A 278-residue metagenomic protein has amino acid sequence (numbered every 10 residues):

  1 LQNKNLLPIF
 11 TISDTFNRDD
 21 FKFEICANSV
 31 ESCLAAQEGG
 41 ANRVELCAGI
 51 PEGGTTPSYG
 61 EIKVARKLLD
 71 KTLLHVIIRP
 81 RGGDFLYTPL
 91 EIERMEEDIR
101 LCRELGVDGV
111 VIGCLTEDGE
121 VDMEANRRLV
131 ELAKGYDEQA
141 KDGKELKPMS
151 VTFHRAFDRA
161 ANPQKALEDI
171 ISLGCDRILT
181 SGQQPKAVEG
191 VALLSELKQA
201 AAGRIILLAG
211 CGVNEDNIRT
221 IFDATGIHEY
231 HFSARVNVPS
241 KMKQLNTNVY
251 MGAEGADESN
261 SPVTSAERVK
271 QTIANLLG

Functional and structural regions predicted by a protein language model:
R18-N28, P80-E93, T152-A161: Active-site mouth loops of central-metabolism enzymes
F23-I25, V44-L46, L74-I78, V110-I112 (+4 more regions): Hydrophobic faces of well-ordered beta-strands that scaffold small-molecule active sites in alpha/beta enzyme cores
S32, Y87-E93, E97, N162-S172 (+1 more regions): Catalytic cores of alpha/beta
L46-E52, I112-T116, R177-A187, H228-K243: Glycine-rich phosphate-binding active-site loops on the catalytic face of alpha/beta enzymes
E52-L69, E117-L132, A160-K165, P185-K198 (+2 more regions): Active-site-adjacent beta->alpha loops and helix N-cap segments on the catalytic face of soluble alpha/beta enzymes
T56-P80, M123-Q139, G143-V151, L194-L208 (+1 more regions): Alpha-helix-loop-beta-strand connector modules within alpha/beta enzyme cores
T72-M123: Glycine/small-residue-rich loop that forms an oxyanion/phosphate-binding "nest" at active or ligand-binding sites
R204-G278: C-terminal alpha-helical cap/extension of soluble enzyme domains
